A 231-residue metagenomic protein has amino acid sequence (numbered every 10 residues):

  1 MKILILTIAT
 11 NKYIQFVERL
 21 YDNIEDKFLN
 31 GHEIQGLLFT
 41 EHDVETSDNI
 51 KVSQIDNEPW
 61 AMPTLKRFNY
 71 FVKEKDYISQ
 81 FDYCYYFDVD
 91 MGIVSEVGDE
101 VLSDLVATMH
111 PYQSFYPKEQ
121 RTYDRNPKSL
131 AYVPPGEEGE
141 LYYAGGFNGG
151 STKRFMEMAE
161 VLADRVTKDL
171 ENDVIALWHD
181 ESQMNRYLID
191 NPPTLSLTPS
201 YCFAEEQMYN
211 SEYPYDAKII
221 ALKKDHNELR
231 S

Functional and structural regions predicted by a protein language model:
M1-K66, K73-Q80, K224: N-terminal anchoring/stem segment of glycosyltransferases
G36-E45, V89-V97, Y201-C202: Short, polar loop motifs at secondary-structure junctions
L37-L38, C84-D88, T108, G149 (+1 more regions): A structural signal for short, well-ordered beta-strand segments and their strand-loop junctions that often border
S47-E58, V101-M109, E212-I220: Active-site regions of enzymes building and remodeling cell-envelope glycoconjugates
T64, F68, V89-M91, L177-S182: Conserved glycosyltransferase catalytic-site signature
F68-K118: GT-A fold catalytic core of metal-dependent nucleotide-sugar glycosyltransferases, centered on the diacidic
E100-E157, V161-L162, E181: PAPS-dependent sulfotransferase catalytic domain
E137-D225: Catalytic core and acceptor-binding pocket of nucleotide-sugar-dependent glycosyltransferases
